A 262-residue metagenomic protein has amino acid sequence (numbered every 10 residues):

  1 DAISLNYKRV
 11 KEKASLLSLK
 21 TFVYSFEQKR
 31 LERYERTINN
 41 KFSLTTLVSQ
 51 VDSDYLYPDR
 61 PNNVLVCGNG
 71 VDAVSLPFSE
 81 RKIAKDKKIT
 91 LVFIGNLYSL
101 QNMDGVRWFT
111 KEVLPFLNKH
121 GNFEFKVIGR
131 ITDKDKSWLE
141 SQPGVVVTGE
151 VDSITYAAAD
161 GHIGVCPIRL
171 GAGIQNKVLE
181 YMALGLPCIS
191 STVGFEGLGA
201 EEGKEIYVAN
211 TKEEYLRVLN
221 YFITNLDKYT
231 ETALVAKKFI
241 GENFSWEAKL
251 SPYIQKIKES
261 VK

Functional and structural regions predicted by a protein language model:
D1-K29: Acceptor-binding helix/loop patch of EC 2.4 sugar-transfer enzymes, predominantly nucleotide-sugar-dependent
S4, Y24-F78: Donor nucleotide-sugar binding/catalytic pocket of nucleotide-sugar-dependent glycosyltransferases
S43, Y156-G173, L184-P187: Acidic donor-binding loop of glycosyltransferase active sites
P58, L65-A159: Conserved catalytic-core segment of nucleotide-activated headgroup transferases in glycan assembly
T155, N176-L184, E196-L198: Short alpha-helical segment that forms part of, or immediately flanks, the ligand-binding pocket in carbohydrate-active
K177-E180, P187-S191, Y207: Short hydrophobic beta-strand element within catalytic cores of glycosyltransferases and related nucleotide-activated
I206-E213, Y221-L226: Conserved acidic donor-binding segment of nucleotide-sugar-dependent glycosyltransferases
Y221, K228-N243, S251-Q255: A short, well-ordered alpha-helix in the C-terminal region of glycosyltransferases
